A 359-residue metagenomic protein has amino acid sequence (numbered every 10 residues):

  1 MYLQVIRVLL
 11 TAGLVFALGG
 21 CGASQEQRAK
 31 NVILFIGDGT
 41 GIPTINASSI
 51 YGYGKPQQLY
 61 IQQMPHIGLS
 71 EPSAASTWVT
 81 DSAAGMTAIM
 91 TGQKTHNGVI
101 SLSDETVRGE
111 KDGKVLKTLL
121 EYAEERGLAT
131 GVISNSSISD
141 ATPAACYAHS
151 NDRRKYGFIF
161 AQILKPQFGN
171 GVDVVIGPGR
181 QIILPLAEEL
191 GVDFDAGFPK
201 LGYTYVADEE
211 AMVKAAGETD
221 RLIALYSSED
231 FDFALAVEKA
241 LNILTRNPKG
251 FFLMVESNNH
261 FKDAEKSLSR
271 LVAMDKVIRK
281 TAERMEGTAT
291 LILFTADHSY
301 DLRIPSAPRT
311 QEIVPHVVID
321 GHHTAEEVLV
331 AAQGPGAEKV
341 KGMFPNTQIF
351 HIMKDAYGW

Functional and structural regions predicted by a protein language model:
M1-L10: Bacterial N-terminal signal peptides that target proteins for export
A12-G22: Hydrophobic h-region of N-terminal signal peptides that target proteins for export in Gram-negative bacteria
G22-A216, S228-F231, S299-W359: N-terminal catalytic scaffold of extracellular/periplasmic and nuclease hydrolases that process anionic headgroups
L34, I176, A224-Y226, F252-E256 (+1 more regions): Structural motif
I42, M274-R309: Metal-dependent active-site segment of extracytoplasmic phospho-/sulfohydrolases and closely related
A141-Y147, V237-L241, R246-A282: Active-site His/acidic residue clusters
E218-L244: Soluble metallo-hydrolase cores and metallopeptidase-like ectodomains found primarily in the secretory/periplasmic
D220-L222, P248-F252, A289, S299 (+1 more regions): Active-site lining segments that contact anionic ligands and/or coordinate catalytic metals
